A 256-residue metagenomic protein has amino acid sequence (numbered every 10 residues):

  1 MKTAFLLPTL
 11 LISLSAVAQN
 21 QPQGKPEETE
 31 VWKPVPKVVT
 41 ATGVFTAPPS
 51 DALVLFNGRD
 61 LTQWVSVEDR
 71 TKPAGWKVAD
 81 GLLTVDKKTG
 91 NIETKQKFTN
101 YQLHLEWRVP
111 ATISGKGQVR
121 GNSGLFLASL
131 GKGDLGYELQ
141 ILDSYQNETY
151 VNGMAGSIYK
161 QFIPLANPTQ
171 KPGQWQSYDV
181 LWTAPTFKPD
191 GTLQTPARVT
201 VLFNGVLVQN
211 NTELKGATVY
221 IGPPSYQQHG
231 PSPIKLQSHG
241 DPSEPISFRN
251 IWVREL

Functional and structural regions predicted by a protein language model:
M1-A4: Positively charged n-region of N-terminal signal peptides that target proteins for export
L6-L11: Hydrophobic helical h-region of N-terminal Sec-dependent signal peptides in bacterial secretory/periplasmic proteins
S13-S15: N-terminal signal peptide c-region/cleavage motif recognized by signal peptidases
Q19-L256: Carbohydrate-interacting regions of secretory-pathway proteins
